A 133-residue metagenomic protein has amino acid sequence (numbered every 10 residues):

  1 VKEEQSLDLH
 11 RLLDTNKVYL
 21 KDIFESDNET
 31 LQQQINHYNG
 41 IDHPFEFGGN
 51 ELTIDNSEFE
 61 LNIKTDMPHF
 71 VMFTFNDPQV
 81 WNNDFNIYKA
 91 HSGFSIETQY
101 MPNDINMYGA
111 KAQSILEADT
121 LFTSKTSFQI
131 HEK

Functional and structural regions predicted by a protein language model:
V1-K133: An exposed, glycine/acidic-rich loop-and-rim segment of catalytic or binding clefts
